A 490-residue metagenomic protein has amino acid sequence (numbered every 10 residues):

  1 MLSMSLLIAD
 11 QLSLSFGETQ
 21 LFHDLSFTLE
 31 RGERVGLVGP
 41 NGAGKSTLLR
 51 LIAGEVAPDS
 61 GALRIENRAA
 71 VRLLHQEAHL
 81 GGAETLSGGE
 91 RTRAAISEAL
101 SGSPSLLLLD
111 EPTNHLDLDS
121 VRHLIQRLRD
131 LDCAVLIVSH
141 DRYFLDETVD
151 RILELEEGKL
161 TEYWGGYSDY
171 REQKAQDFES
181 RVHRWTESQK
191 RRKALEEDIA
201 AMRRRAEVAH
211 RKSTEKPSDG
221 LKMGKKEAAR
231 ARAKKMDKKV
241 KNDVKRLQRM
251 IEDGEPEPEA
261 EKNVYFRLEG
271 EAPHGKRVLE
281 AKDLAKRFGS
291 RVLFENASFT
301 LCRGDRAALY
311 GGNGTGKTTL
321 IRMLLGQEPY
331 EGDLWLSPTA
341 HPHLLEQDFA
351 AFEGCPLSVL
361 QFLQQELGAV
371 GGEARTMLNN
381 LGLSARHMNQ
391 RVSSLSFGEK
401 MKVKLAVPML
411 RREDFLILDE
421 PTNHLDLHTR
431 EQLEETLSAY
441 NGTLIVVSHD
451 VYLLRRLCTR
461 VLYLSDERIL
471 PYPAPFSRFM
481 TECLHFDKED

Functional and structural regions predicted by a protein language model:
M1-S188, E269-D490: ABC ATP-binding cassette signature C-motif
V182-V292: Flexible nucleotide-interacting loop at or near the entrance of a catalytic core
